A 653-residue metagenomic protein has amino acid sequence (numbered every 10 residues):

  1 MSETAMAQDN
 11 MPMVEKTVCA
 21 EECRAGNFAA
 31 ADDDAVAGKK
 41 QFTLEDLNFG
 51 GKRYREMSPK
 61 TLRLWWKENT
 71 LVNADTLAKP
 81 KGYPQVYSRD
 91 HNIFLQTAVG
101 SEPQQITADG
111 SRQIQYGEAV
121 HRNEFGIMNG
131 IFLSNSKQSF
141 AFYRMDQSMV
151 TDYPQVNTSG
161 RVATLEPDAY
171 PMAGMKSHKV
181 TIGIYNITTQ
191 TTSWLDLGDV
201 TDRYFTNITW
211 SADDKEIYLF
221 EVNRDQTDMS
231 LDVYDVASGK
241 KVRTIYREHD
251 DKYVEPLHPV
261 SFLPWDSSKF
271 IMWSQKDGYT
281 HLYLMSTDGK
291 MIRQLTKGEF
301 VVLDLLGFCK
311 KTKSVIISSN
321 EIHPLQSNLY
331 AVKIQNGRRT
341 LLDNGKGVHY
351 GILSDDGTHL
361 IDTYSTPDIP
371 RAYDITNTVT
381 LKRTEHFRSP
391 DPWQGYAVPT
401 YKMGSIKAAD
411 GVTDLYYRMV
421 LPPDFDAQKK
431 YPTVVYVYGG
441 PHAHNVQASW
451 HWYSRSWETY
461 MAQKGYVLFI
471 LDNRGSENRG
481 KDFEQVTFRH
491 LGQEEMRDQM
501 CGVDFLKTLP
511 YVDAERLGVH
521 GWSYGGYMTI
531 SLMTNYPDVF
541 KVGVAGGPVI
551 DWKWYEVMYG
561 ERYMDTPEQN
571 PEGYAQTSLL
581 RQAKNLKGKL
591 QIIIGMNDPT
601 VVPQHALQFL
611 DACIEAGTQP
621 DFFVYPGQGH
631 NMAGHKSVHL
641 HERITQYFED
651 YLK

Functional and structural regions predicted by a protein language model:
A5-L342, K346-Y350, T358-H359, P367-I369: Beta-propeller folds
D152, D214, Y350-K653: Serine-hydrolase catalytic core recognition
